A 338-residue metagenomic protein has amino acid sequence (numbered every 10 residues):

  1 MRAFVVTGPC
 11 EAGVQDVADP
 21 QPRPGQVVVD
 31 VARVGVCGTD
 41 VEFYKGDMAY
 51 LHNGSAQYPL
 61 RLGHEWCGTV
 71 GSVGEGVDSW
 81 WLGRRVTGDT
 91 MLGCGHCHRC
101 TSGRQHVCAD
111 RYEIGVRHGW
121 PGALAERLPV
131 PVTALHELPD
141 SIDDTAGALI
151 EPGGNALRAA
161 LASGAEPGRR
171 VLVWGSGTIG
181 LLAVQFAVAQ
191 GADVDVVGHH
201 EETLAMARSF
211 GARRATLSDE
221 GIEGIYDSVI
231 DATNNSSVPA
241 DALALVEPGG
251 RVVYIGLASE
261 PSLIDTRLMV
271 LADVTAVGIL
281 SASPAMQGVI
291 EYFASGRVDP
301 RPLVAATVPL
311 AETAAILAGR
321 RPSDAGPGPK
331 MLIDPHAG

Functional and structural regions predicted by a protein language model:
M1, A240, S283, Q287-G338: C-terminal hydrophobic helical "lid"/dimerization subdomain of Rossmann-like NAD(P)H-dependent oxidoreductases
P20-V34, A49-H98, P139-S141: Glycine-rich beta-strand-centered segment in the early N-terminal region that forms part of a ligand/cofactor-binding
R23, W81-L82, E166, E247 (+1 more regions): Residue-level recognition of short, solvent-exposed, well-ordered loop/turn junctions that link secondary-structure
H64, C94-W174: NAD(P)H dinucleotide-binding glycine-rich loop of Rossmann-like/cofactor-binding domains, especially the beta1-alpha1
D140-D219: Mid-domain Rossmann-like dinucleotide-binding core that forms the NAD(H)/NADP(H) cofactor-binding site
S163, D195, E201, A205-T275: Glycine-rich cofactor phosphate-binding loops and adjacent beta1-alpha1 units of small-molecule cofactor enzyme domains
I255-S259, I279-A282, V308: Short strand-turn motif at the edge of the Rossmann-like AdoMet-binding core
